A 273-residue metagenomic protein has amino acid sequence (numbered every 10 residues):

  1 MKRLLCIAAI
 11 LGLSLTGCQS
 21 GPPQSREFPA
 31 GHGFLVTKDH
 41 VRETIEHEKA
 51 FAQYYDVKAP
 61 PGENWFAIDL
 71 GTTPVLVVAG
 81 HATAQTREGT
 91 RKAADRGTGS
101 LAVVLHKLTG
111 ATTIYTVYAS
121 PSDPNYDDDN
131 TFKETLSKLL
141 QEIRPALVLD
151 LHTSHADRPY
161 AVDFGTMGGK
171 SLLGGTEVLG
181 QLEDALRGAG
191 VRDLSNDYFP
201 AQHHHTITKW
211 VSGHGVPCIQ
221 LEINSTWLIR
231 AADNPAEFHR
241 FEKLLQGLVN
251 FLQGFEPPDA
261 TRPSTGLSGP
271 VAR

Functional and structural regions predicted by a protein language model:
L4-L13: Sec-dependent N-terminal signal peptides
G21-W227, A231-A272: N-terminal catalytic or cofactor-binding beta/alpha core of small enzyme domains
